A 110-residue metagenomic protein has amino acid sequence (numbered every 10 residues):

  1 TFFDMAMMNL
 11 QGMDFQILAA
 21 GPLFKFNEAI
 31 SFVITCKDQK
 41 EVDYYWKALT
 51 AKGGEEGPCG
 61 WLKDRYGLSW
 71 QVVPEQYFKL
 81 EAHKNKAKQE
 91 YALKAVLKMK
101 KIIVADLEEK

Functional and structural regions predicted by a protein language model:
T1-E56, K63-K110: Glyoxalase I/VOC metalloenzyme domain signal
